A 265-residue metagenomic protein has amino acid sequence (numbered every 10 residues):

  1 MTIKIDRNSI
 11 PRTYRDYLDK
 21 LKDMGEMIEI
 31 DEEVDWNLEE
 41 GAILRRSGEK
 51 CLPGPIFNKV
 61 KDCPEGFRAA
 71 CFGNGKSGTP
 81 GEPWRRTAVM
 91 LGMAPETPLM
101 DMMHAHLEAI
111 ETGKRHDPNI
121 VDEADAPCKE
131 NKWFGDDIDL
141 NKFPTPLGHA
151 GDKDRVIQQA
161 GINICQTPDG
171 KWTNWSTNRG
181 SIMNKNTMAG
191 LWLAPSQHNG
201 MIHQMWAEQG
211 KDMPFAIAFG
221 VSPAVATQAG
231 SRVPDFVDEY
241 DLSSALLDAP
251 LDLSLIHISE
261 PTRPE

Functional and structural regions predicted by a protein language model:
T2-C63: N-terminal-proximal low-complexity accessory segments that begin disordered and transition into the first
W36-N37, K50-I56, P64-F67, E130-A218: Internal mixed beta-strand/loop scaffold within catalytic domains of large alpha/beta enzymes
L38-L44, P64-C71, V225-A229: Short, solvent-exposed polar/charged micro-motifs at secondary-structure junctions
K50-E123: Glycine-rich, N-terminal phosphate-binding loop and its surrounding beta-alpha-beta segment
N74-K76, R179-I182, I258: A short, sequence-level motif marking secondary-structure junctions
M90-K114, N184-G230: Internal alpha/beta scaffold segment
A94-D152, S222-L253: Acidic low-complexity segments
I256-E265: Single conserved hydrophobic/aromatic residue that forms the stacking wall/gate of nucleotide- or nucleobase-binding
